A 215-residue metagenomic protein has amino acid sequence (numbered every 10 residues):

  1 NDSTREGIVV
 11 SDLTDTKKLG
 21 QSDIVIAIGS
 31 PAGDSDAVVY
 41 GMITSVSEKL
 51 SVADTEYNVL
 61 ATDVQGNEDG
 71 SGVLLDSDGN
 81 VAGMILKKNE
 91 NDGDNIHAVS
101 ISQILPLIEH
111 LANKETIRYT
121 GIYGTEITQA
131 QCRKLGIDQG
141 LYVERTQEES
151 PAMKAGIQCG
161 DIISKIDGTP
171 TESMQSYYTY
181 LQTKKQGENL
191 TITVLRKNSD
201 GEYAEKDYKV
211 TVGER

Functional and structural regions predicted by a protein language model:
N1-D34, V64, E68, T171-M174 (+3 more regions): Conserved active-site neighborhood of the chymotrypsin/trypsin-like protease fold
N1-V10, V39-G93, H97, Q139-E144: Active-site region of chymotrypsin-like
L13, L19-G20, L75, I157 (+1 more regions): Short, well-ordered loop/turn sites that connect or cap secondary structure elements
K18, I24, S77, A82-Q129 (+1 more regions): Interdomain regulatory linker/hinge segments that flank or connect interaction modules in polarity/junction/synaptic
G20-I26, D36-K49, S102-L105, R118 (+2 more regions): Beta-strand/loop subdomains of soluble extracytoplasmic proteins
S22-I28, G79, A152, G160-I163: A structural signal for short beta-strand/turn segments enriched in small hydrophobics and glycine
G33-G41, N91-G93, P170-S176, G201-E202: Short, Lys/Arg- and Gly-enriched loop/turn segments at beta-strand edges
Q65, A112-Y180, E188-R215: PDZ/PDZ-like groove recognition
